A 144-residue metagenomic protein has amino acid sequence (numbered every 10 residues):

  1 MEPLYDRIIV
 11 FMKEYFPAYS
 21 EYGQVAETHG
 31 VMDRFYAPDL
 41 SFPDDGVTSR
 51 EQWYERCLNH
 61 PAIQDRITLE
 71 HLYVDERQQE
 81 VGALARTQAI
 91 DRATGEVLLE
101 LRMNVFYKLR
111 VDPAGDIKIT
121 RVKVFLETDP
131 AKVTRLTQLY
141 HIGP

Functional and structural regions predicted by a protein language model:
M1-L4, G46, E96: Alpha-helix initiation/capping motif
E2-F35: Short acidic-aromatic low-complexity motifs
R7, V31, Q52, K132-R135: Exposed alpha-helical structural elements
M12-Y19, Y36, C57, A83-T87 (+1 more regions): Hydrophobic alpha-helical core bundles mediating ligand binding, dimerization, or RNAP-core interactions
E14-A18, Y54, N104-K108: Short, well-ordered amphipathic alpha-helices
V25-V81: A solvent-exposed, acidic/Ser-Thr-rich amphipathic alpha-helical stretch
H60-P144: A beta-strand edge to alpha-helix "cap/lid" segment located at domain peripheries
